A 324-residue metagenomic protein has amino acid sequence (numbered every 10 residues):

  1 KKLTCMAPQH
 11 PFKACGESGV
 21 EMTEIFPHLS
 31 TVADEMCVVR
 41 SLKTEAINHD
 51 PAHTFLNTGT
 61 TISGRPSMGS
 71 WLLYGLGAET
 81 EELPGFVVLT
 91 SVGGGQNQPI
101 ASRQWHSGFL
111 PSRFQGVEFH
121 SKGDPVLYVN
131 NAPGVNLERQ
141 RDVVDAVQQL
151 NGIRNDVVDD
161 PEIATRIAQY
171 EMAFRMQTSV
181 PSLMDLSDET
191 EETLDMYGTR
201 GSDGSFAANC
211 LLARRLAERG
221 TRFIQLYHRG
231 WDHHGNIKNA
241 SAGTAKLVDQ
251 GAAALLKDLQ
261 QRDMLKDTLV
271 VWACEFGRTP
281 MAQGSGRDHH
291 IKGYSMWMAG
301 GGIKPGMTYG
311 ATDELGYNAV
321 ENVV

Functional and structural regions predicted by a protein language model:
K1-V324: Ligand-binding pockets and gating/stacking loops
